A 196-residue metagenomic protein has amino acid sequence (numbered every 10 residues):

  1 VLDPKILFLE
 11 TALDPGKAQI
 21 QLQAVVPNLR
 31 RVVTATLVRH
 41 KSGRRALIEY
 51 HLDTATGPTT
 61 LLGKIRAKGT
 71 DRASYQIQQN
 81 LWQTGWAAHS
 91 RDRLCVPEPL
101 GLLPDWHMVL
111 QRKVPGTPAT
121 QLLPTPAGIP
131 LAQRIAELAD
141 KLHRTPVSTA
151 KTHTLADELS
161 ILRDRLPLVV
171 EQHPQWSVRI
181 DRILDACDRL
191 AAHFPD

Functional and structural regions predicted by a protein language model:
V1-R45, E49-G63: Non-catalytic N-terminal targeting/anchoring module and adjacent flexible stem/linker that precedes the structured
P4-I6, Q19, Q78, R91 (+2 more regions): Generic N-terminal initiation segments characterized by hydrophobic and/or small/turn-forming residues
F8-G16, A67-R72, G128-A132, S177-I180: Generic detection of long, well-ordered alpha-helical segments
L13-R30, W86-A87, S148-D196: An alpha-helical support segment within catalytic cores of ATP-dependent transferases
T36-L168: ATP-binding pocket architecture of kinase catalytic cores
